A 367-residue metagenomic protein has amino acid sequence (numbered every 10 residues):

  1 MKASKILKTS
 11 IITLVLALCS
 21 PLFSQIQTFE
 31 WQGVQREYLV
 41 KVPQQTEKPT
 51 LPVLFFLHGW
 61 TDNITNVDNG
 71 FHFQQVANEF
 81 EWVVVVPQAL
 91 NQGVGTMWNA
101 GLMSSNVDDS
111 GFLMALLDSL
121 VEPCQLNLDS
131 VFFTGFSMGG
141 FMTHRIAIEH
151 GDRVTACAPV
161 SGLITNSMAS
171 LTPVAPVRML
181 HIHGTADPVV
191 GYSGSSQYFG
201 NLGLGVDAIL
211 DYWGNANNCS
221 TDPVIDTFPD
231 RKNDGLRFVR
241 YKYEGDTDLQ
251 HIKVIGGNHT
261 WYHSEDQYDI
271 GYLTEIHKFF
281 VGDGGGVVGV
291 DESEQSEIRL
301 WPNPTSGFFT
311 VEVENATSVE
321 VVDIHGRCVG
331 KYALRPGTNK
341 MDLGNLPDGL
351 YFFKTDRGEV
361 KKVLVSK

Functional and structural regions predicted by a protein language model:
M1-I26, K340, K367: Bacterial Sec-dependent N-terminal signal peptides
I6, P21-V53, E79, V131-A158 (+7 more regions): A domain-start/cap signature at the N-terminus of enzymes
F29-Q44, K48-F132, M142-R145, E149 (+2 more regions): Serine-hydrolase catalytic machinery in alpha/beta-hydrolase-like enzymes
W31, S306, C328-L346, E359: Glycine-centered tight-turn motifs at strand-turn-strand junctions
H181-H183, D187: Short beta-strand/loop motif that positions the catalytic acidic residue of the alpha/beta-hydrolase fold
G282-W301, G307, E314: Residue-level detector of functionally pivotal "anchor" positions at catalytic/ligand-binding pockets or at interdomain
V321-V329, Y351: Short, glycine-anchored, charge-dense loop/turn motifs used at functional sites
D348-K367: C-terminal tail/sorting-segment detector
